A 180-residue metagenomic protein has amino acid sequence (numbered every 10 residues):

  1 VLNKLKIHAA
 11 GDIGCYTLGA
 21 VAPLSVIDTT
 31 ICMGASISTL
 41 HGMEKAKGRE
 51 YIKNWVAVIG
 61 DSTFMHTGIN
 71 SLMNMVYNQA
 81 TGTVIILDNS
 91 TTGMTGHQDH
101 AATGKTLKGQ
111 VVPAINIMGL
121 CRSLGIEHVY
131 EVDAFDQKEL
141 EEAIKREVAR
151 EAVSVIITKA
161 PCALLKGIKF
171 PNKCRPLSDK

Functional and structural regions predicted by a protein language model:
V1, G14, V112-N116: Short, solvent-exposed amphipathic alpha-helices that sit in or adjacent to ligand/effector-binding or catalytic
N3-I7, G11-C15, A134, E142-E151 (+1 more regions): Flexible, low-complexity linker and terminal segments
A20-V155, G167-I168: Thiamine diphosphate
